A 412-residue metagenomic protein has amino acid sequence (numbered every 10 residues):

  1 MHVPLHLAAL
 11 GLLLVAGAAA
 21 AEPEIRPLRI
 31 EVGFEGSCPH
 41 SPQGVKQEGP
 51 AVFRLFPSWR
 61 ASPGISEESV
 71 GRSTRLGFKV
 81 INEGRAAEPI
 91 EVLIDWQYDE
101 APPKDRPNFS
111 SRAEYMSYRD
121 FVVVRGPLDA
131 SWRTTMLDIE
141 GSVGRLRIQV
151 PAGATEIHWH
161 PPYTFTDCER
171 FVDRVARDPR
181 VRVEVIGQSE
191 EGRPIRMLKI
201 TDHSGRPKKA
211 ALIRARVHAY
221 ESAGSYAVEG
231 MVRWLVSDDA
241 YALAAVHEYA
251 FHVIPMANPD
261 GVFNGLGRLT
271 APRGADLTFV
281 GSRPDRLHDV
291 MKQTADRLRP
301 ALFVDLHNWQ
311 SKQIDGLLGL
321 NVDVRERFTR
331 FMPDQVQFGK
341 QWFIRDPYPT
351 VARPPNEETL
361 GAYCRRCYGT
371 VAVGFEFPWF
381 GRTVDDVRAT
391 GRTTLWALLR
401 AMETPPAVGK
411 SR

Functional and structural regions predicted by a protein language model:
M1-V3: N-terminal secretory signal peptides that target proteins for export/translocation
H6-A16: Bacterial N-terminal signal peptides
L14-E24: Bacterial Sec-dependent signal peptides at the C-terminal "C-region" and cleavage site
E22-P151: Extreme N-terminal flexible tails
R106-A113, F165-E184, R233: Glycine/proline-rich low-complexity spacer/linker segments in large multi-domain proteins
I139-P179: Extended acidic/polar, glycine-enriched regions that form or flank non-catalytic beta-rich accessory modules
P162, L317-L318, R353-R412: Active-site-adjacent mobile loop/cap segments within catalytic or ligand-binding domains
R182-T201, G205-R345, R365, T370-W379: Active-site/substrate-binding loop(s) of hydrolase catalytic cores
